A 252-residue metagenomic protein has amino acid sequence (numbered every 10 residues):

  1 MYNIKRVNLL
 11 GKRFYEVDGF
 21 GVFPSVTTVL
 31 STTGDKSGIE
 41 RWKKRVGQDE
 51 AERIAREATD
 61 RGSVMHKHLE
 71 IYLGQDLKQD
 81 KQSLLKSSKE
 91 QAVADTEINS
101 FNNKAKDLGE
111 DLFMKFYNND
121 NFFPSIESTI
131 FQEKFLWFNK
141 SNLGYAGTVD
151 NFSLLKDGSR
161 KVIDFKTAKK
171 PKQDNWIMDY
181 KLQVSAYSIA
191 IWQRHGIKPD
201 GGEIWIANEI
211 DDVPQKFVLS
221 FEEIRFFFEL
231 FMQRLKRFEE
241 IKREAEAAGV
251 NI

Functional and structural regions predicted by a protein language model:
M1-A146: Metal-dependent nuclease catalytic cores that hydrolyze phosphodiester bonds in DNA/RNA, characterized by
Y2, S100, L155, E240-I252: DEDD superfamily 3′-5′ metal-dependent exonuclease/proofreading module
T28-L30, N208, I252: Short, surface-exposed, charged/polar-biased interaction segments
K81, L85, Q215-V218, A247 (+1 more regions): Generic preference for flexible, low-structure residues
I130-E244: Mg2+/Mn2+-dependent nuclease catalytic core
